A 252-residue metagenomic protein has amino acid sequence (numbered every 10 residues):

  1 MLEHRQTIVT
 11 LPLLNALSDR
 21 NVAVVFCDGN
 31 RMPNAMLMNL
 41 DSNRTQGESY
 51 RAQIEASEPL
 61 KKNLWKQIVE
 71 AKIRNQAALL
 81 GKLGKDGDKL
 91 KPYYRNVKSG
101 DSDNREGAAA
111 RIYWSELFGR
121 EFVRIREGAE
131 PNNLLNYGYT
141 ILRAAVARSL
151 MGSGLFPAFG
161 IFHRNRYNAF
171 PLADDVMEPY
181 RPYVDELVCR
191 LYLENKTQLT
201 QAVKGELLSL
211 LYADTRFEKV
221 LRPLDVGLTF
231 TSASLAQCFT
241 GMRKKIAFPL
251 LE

Functional and structural regions predicted by a protein language model:
M1-T45: Glycine/small-residue-rich interface belts in oligomeric ring/scaffold proteins and their assembly partners
D19, P33-E252: Active-site helix-to-loop segments that bind/position phosphate- or nucleotide-bearing substrates and donors across
